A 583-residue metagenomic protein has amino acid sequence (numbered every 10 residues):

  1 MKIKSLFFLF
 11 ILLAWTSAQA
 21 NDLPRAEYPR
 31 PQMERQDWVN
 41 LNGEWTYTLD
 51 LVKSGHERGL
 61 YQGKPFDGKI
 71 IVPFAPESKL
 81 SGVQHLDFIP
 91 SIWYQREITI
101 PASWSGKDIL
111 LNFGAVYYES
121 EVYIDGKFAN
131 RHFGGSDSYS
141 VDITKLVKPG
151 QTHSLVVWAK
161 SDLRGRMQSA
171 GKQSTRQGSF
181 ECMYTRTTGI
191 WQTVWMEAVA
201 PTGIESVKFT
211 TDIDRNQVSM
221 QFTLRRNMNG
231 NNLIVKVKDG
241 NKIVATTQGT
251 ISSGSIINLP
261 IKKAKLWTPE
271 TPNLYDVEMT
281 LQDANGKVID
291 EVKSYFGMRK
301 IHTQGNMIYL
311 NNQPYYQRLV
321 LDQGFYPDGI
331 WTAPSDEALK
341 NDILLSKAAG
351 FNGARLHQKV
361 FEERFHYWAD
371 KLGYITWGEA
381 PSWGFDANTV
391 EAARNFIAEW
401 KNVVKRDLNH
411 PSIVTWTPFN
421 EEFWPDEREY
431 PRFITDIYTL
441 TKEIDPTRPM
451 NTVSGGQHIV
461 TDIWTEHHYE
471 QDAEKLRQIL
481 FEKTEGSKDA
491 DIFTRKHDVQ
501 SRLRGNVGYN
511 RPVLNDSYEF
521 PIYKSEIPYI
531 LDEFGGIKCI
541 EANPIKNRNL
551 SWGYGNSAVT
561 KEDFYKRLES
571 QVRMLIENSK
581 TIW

Functional and structural regions predicted by a protein language model:
M1-D22: Bacterial Sec-dependent N-terminal signal peptides
E27, P31-Q32, T46-V52, Q84-G203 (+5 more regions): Accessory beta-strand-rich segments of carbohydrate-active enzymes
P31-E57, V116, T175, R186-G189 (+5 more regions): Substrate-binding clefts and catalytic carboxylate motifs of secreted carbohydrate-active enzymes
R58, P73-D125, N130-F133, E197-K208 (+9 more regions): Active-site-adjacent substrate/metal-binding segments within catalytic domains of carbohydrate-active enzymes
V122-I124, Q217-T250, I257, V277: Beta-strand-rich binding/interaction modules
A198-M228: Surface beta-strand/loop "capping" patches
Y430, S454-E482, C539-N543: Substrate-binding cleft/loops of secretory-pathway carbohydrate-active enzymes
K442-H458, I530: Aromatic-lined carbohydrate-recognition surfaces of secreted/lumenal glycan-active proteins
